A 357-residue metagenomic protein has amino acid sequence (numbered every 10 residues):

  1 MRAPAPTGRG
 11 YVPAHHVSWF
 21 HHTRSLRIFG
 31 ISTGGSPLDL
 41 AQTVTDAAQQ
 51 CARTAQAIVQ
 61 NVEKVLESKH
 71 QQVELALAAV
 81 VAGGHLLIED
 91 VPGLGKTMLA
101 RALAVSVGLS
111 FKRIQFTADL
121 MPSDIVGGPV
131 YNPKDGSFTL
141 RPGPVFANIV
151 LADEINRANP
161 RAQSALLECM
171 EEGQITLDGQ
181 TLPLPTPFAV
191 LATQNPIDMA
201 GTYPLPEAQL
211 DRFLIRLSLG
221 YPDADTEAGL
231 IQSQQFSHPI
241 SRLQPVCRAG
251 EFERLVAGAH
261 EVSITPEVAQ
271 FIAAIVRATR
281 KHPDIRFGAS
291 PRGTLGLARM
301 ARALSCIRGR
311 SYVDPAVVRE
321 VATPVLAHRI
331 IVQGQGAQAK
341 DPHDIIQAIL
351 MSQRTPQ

Functional and structural regions predicted by a protein language model:
L40-A41, T45, K281-Q357: C-terminal engagement/docking regions of AAA+ P-loop ATPases
Q49-L86, V91: Pre-Walker A (pre-P-loop) alpha-helix and adjacent loop at the N terminus of AAA/AAA+ ATPase modules, a conserved
L75-A78, N132-L151: Conserved alpha-helical scaffold flanking the Walker A/P-loop in AAA+ ATPase domains
V81-T117: Walker A/P-loop
D90, D153-E154, A165: Walker B catalytic acidic pair
S110-P122, G179-P183: Short beta-strand-centered segment that lines the nucleotide-binding/catalytic pocket of NTP-utilizing
N132-S137, A158, A162, M170-C247 (+2 more regions): Canonical AAA+ ATPase core
